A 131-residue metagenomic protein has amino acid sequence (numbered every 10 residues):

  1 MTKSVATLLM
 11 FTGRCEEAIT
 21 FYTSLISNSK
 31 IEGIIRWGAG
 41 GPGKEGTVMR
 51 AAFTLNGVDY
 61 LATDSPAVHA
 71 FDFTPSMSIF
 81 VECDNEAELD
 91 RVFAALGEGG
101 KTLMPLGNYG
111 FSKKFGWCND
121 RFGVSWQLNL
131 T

Functional and structural regions predicted by a protein language model:
M1, G43-M49, F71-F73: A generic structural micro-feature
T2-K3, K30-E32, A52-T54, S65 (+2 more regions): Vicinal oxygen chelate
A6: Short active-site oxyanion
L9-G57: Core segments of cupin and vicinal oxygen chelate
R36-W37, T63-S65: Acidic/polar N-terminal loop/beta-strand segments that form early-domain functional surfaces
S76: Short, small-residue alpha-helix embedded
